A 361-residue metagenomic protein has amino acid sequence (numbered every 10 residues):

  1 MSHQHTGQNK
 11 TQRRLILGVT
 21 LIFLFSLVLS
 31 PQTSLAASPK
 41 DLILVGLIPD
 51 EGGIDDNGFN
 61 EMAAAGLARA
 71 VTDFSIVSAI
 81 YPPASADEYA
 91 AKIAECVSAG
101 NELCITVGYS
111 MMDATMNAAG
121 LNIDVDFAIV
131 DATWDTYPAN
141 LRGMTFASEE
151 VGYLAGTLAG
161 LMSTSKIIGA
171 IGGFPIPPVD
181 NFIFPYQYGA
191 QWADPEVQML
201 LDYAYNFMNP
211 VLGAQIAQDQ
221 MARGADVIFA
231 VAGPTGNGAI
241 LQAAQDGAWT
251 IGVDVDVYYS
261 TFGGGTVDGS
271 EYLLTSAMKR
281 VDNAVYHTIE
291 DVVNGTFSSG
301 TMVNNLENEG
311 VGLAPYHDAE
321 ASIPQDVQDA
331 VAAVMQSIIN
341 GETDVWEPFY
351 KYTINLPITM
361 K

Functional and structural regions predicted by a protein language model:
M1-Q12: N-terminal secretory signal peptides that target proteins for export/translocation
R13-L17: Short, hydrophobic alpha-helical membrane anchors of single-pass surface/secreted proteins
G18-S30: Bacterial N-terminal signal peptides
P31-L35: Sec/Tat signal peptide C-region and signal peptidase I cleavage site
A37-Y350: A residue-level marker of the well-folded mature domains of exported/periplasmic proteins
P357: Conserved functional hotspot residues at active sites or interaction interfaces
M360-K361: Short, solvent-exposed mixed-charge patches
